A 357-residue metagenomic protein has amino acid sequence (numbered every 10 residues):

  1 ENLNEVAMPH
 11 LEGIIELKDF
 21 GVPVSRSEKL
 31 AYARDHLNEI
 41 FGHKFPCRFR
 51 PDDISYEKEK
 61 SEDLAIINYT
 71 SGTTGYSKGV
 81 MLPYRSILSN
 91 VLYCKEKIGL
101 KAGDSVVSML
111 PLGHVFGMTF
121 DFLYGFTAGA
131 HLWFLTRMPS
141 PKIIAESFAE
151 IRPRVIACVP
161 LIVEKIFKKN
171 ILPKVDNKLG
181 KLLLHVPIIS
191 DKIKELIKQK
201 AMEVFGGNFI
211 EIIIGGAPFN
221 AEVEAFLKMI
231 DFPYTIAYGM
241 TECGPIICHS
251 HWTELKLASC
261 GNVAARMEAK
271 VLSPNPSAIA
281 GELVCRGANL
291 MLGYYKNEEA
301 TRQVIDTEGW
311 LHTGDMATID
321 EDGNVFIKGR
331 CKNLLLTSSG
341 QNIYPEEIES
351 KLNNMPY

Functional and structural regions predicted by a protein language model:
E1-I40: Structural core segment of the AMP-binding/adenylate-forming
R34-Y69, Y76, G99-S105: Conserved pre-ATP/AMP-binding loop-to-beta segment of ANL
L64, T70-T73, V106, I156 (+2 more regions): Conserved S/T- and glycine-rich ATP-binding loop of Class I adenylate-forming
A65-V91: Conserved AMP-binding A3 loop
L88-S105, L112-Q199, P233: Conserved AMP-binding/adenylation subdomain of ANL enzymes
R154-A157, F167-L255: Gly/Ser/Thr-rich phosphate-binding loop
V263, K270, N275-T337: Conserved ATP-binding/catalytic segment of the ANL
